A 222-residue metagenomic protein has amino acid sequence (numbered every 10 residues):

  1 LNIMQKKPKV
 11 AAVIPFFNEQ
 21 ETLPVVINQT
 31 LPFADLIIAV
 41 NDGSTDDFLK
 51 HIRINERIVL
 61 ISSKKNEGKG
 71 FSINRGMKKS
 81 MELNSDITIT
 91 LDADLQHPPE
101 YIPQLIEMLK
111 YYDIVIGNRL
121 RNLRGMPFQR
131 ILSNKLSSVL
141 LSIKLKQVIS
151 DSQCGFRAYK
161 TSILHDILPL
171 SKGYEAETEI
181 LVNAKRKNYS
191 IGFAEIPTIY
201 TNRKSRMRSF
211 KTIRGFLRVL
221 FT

Functional and structural regions predicted by a protein language model:
K9-A11, E179: Cell-envelope/extracellular polymer assembly enzymes that use nucleotide-activated donors
F16-P32: Short, well-formed alpha-helical segments that are part of the catalytic scaffolds of diverse glycosyltransferases
E19-T22, S44, P98: Donor nucleotide-sugar binding loop of glycosyltransferases
I27, D35-S44, I61-S63, L91: Short beta-strand/loop segment that forms part of the nucleotide-sugar
N41-K50, L95: A conserved acidic beta->alpha catalytic loop
K65-E67, F71-E82, P99-Y174, Y200-V219: Acceptor/aglycone-binding surface of glycosyltransferases and processive sugar-polymer synthases
S85-Q96: Short beta-strand-to-loop acidic/aromatic patch adjacent to the donor-nucleotide binding site
V148, P169-K172, V182-I199: Catalytic donor-sugar/metal-binding loop of nucleotide-sugar-dependent glycosyltransferases
